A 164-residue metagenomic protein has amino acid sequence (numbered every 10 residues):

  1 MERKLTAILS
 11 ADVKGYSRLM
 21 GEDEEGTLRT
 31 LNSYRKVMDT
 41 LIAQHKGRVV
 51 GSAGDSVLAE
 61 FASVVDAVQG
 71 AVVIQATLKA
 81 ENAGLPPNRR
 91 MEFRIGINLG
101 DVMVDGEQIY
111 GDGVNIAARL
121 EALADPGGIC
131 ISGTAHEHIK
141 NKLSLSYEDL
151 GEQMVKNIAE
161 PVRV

Functional and structural regions predicted by a protein language model:
M1-V72, A76-T77: Catalytic NTP-binding/metal-coordinating core of nucleotidyl cyclase/transferase enzymes
K36-D39, L58-R163: Catalytic beta-strand-to-alpha-helix segment of the class III nucleotidyl cyclase homology domain
